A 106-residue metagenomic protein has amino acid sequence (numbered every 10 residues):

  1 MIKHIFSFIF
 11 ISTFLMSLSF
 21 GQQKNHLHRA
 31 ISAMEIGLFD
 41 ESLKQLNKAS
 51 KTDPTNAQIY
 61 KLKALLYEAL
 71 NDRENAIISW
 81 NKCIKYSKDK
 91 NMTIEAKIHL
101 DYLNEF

Functional and structural regions predicted by a protein language model:
Q23-H26, A57-Q58, N91: Helix-start (N-cap) detector for alpha-helical repeat units in TPR-like alpha-solenoids, especially tetratricopeptide
E35-I36, A69-L70, H99-F106: Register position in tetratricopeptide repeats
A49, K82-C83: Canonical positions in the second alpha-helix
L62, E95-H99: Canonical tetratricopeptide repeat
